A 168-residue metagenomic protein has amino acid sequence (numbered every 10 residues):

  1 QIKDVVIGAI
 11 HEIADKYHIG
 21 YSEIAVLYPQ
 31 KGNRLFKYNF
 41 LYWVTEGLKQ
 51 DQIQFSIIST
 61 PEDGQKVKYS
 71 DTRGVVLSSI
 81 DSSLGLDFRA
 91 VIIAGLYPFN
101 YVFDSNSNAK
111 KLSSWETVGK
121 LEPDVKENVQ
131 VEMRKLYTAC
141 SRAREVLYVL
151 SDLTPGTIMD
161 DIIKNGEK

Functional and structural regions predicted by a protein language model:
K3-D4, H11-Y148, I163-E167: Core RecA-like ATPase module of SF1/SF2 helicases and allied nucleic-acid translocases
S151-D152: Catalytic beta-strand/loop signature of glycosyltransferases that borders the donor
